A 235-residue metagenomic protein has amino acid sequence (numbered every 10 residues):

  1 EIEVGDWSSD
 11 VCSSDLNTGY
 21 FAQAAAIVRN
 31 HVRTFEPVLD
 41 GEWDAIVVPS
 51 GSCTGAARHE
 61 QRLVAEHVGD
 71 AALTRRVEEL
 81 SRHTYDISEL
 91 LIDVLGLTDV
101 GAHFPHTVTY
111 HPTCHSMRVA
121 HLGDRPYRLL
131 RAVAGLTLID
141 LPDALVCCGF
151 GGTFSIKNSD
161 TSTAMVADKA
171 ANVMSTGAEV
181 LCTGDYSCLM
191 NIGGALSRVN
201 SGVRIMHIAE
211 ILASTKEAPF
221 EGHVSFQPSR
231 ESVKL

Functional and structural regions predicted by a protein language model:
E1-V11: Single conserved hydrophobic/aromatic residue that forms the stacking wall/gate of nucleotide- or nucleobase-binding
V4, D99-G101, L130: Short secondary-structure boundary/capping segments
S9-E78, H115-L235: Cofactor-cradling patches in redox/metallo enzymes
T84: Function-determining sites in protein domains
V94-G101, H115-R118: Short helix-to-loop capping/linker segments positioned immediately adjacent to catalytic or ligand/cofactor-binding
V100-F104, T176: Short, conserved loop/helix-junction motifs that constitute active-site signature segments in enzyme catalytic cores
T107-T109: Residues that mark the start of a beta-strand
